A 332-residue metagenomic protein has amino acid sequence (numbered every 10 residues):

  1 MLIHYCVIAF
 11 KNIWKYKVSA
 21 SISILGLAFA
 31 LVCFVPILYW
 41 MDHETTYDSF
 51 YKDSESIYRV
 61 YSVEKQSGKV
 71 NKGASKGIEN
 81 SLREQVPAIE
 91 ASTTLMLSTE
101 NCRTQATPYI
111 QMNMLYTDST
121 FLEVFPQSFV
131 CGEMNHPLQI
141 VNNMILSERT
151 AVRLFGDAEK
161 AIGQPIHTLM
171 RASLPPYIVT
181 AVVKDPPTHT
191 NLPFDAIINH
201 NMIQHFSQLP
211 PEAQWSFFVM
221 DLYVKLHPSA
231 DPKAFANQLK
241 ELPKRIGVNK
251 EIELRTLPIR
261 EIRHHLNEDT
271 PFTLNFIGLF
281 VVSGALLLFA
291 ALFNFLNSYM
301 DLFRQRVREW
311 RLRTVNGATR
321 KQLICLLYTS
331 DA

Functional and structural regions predicted by a protein language model:
I3-K15, Y51, L239-L286, L302-R306: Membrane-helix entry/capping segments
C6-V18, I22, G26, F293-Y328: Intracellular coupling helices
I13, S23, E44, V60 (+9 more regions): Generic structural signal for small/hydrophobic residues in well-ordered secondary structure, especially within
K15-E44: Short, strongly hydrophobic transmembrane alpha-helices
A30, V282-L292: Hydrophobic transmembrane alpha-helices
F34-I162, H167-I178, K244: Structured, solvent-exposed hinge/loop segments at the ends of secondary-structure elements
D118-C131, M144-F272: Mid-to-C-terminal secondary-structure elements that act as membrane-proximal/extracytoplasmic interface segments
D331-A332: A short, hydrophobic C-terminal helix/tail in secreted or cell-surface proteins
